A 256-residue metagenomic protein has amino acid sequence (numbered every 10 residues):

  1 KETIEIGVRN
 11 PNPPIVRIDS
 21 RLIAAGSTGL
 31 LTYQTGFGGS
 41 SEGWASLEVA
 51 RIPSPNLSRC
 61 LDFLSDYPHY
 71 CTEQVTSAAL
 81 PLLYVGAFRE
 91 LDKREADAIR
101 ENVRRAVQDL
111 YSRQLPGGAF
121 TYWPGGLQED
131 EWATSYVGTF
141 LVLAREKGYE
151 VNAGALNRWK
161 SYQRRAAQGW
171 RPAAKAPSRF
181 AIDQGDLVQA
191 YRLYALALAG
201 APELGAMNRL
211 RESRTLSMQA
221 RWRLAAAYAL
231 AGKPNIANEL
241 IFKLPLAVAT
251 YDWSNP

Functional and structural regions predicted by a protein language model:
K1-D183, Q189-G200, L204-N208, W222-R223 (+2 more regions): Extended, solvent-exposed functional surface patches
F180, N208-M218, K243-W253: Solenoid-like repeat scaffolds
L193, A225, N238-I241, P245: Generic hydrophobic alpha-helical scaffold/packing signal
L204-M207, I236-L240: Solenoid-repeat scaffolds in large eukaryotic assemblies
Q219, N235: Residues that form or flank phosphate/diphosphate-binding pockets in enzymes that use nucleotide phosphates
